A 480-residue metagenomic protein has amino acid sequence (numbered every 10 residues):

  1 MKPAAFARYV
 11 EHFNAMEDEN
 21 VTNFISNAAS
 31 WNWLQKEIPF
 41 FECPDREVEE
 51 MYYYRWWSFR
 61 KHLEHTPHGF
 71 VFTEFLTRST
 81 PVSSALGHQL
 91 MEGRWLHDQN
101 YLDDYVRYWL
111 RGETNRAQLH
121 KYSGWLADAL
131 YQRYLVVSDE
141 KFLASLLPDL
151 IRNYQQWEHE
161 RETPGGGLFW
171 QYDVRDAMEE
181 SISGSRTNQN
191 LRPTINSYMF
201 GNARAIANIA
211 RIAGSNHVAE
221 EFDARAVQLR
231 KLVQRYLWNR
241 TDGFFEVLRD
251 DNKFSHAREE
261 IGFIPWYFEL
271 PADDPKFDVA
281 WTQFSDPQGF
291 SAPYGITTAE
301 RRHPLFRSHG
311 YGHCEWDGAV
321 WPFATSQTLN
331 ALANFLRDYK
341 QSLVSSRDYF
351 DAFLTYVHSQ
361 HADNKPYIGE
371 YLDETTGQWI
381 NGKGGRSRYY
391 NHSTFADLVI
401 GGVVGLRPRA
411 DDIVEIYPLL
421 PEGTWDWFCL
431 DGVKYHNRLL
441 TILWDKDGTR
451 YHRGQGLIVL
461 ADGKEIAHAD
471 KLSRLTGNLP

Functional and structural regions predicted by a protein language model:
M1-S79, L135, E140-F142, L147 (+6 more regions): Acidic/polar, glycine-enriched structural segments that form the non-catalytic walls/loops of the carbohydrate-binding
K2-Y9, F24-N27, T80-E180, Q189-F200 (+5 more regions): Aromatic-rich carbohydrate-recognition surfaces in CAZymes
F40-Y52, L63-T66, G93-R107, Y134-I151 (+5 more regions): Structural helix-adjacent loops and short alpha-helical linkers that scaffold large soluble proteins
R46-S79, W95-A117, H159-L191, K231-P322 (+3 more regions): Extended glycan-interaction surfaces of carbohydrate-active proteins
A213-R249, D278-R438, G448: Non-catalytic carbohydrate-binding regions of carbohydrate-active enzymes
Y267-F268, G401, P418, W444 (+1 more regions): Hydrophobic side chains in beta-strands
D426-L439, L443-P480: C-terminal beta-sandwich/jelly-roll accessory domains of carbohydrate-active enzymes
